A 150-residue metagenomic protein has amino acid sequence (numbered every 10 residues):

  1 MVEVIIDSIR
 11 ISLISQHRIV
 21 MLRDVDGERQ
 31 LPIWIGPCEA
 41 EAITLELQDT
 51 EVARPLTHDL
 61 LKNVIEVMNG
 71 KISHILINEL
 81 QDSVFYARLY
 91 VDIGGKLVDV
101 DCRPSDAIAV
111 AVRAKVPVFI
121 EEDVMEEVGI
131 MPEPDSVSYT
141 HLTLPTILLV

Functional and structural regions predicted by a protein language model:
M1-H74: A positional/architectural concept
L45, F85-R88, M131: Short, well-ordered secondary-structure micro-motifs
G70-S105: Catalytic-site beta-strand/loop segments enriched in glycine and acidic/polar residues
P104-I108, R113-M131: Glycine-rich phosphate/pyrophosphate-binding loops and their adjacent beta-strand/loop elements at enzyme active sites
G129-Y139: Intrinsically disordered, low-complexity mixed-charge segments
Y139-T146: Conserved small/polar residues in nucleotide/adenosyl-binding loops
L148-V150: N-terminal low-complexity segments that are often proline-rich with Ser/Thr-Pro
